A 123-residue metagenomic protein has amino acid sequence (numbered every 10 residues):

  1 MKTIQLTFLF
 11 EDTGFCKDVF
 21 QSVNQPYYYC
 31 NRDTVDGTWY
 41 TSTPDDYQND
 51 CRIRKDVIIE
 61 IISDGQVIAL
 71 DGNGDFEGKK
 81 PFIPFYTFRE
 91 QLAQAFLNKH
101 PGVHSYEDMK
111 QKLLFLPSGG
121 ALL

Functional and structural regions predicted by a protein language model:
M1-K2, L114-L123: Short intrinsically disordered terminal tails
T3-D12: Structural detector for short beta-strands of small beta-barrel domains
T13-H104: Acidic, low-complexity, intrinsically disordered interaction modules
A93-L97, K110, L114-P117: Residue-level detector of alpha-helical secondary structure
S105-M109: Short, surface-exposed acidic
